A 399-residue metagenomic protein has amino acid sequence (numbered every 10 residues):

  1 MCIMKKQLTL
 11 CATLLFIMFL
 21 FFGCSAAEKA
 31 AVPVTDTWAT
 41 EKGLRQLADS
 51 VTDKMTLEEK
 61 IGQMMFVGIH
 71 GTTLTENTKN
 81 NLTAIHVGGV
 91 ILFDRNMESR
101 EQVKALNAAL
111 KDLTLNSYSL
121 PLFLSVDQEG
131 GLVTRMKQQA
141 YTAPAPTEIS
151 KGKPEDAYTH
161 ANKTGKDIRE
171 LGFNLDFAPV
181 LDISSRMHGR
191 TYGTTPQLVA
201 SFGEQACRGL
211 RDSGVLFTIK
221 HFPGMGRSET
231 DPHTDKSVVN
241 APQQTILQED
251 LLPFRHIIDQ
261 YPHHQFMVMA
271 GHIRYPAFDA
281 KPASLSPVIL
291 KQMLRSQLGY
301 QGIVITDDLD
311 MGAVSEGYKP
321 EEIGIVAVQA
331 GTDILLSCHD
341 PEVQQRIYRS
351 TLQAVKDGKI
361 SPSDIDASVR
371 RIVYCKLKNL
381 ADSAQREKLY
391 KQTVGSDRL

Functional and structural regions predicted by a protein language model:
M1-Q7: Positively charged n-region of N-terminal signal peptides that target proteins for export
K5, C24-A84, P287, Q297 (+1 more regions): Preference for extracellular/luminal or secreted protein segments
Q7-E28: Sec-dependent N-terminal signal peptides of Gram-positive bacterial secreted proteins and lipoproteins
Q63, G88, Y118-L122, F173-N174 (+4 more regions): Short, well-ordered coil/turn segments that N-cap beta-strands
K79-S201, H221, G226-N240, G271-L285 (+2 more regions): Enzymes and membrane/adaptor proteins characterized by extended Gly/Ser/Thr/Asp/Glu-rich, aromatic-dotted
G209-P223, P242-Q265: Phosphate/pyrophosphate-binding betaalpha-module
Q292-V304, D308: Catalytic PLP-binding core of fold-type I/II PLP enzymes
